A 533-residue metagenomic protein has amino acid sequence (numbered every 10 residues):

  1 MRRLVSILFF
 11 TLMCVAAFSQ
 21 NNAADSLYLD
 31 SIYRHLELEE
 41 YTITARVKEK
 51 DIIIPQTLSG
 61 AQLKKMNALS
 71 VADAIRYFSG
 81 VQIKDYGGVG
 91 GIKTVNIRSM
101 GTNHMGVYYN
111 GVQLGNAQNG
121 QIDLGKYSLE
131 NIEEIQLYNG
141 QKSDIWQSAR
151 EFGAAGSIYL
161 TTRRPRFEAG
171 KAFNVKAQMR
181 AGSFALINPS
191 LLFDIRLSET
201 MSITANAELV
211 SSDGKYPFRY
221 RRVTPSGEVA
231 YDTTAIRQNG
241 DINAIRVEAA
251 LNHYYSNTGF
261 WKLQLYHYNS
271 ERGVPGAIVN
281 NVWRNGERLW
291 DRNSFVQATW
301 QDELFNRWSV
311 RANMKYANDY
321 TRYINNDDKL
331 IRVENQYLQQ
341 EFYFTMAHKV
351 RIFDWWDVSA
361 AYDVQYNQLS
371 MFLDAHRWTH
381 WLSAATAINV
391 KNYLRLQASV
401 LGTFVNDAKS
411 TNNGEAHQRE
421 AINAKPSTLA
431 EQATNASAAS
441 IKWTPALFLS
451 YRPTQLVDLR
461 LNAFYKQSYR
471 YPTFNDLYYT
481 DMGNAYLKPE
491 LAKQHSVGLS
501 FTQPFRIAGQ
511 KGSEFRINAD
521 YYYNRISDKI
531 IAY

Functional and structural regions predicted by a protein language model:
S26, G214-Y216, T234-R246, N252-R311 (+2 more regions): Flexible loop and strand-edge segments within Gram-negative outer membrane beta-barrel domains
I32-R34, P165-F173, E199-T200, S256-F260 (+5 more regions): Short loop/turn motifs that connect adjacent beta-strands in outer-membrane beta-barrel proteins
H35-M66: N-terminal periplasmic "start-of-domain" segments of outer-membrane beta-barrel proteins
A72-Q113: Extracytoplasmic beta-strand/coil segments of soluble accessory domains associated with Gram-negative outer-membrane
L129-K176: A beta-strand signature from Gram-negative outer-membrane beta-barrel systems, especially the internal plug domain
T162, M179-A185, L209-D213, H267-E271 (+9 more regions): Transmembrane beta-strands of outer-membrane beta-barrel pores
R311-K315, D319-T321, T454, L461-K466 (+2 more regions): Membrane-embedded beta-barrel scaffold of Gram-negative outer-membrane proteins
V358-L456, Y465, Y471: Signature of Gram-negative outer-membrane beta-barrel scaffolds
